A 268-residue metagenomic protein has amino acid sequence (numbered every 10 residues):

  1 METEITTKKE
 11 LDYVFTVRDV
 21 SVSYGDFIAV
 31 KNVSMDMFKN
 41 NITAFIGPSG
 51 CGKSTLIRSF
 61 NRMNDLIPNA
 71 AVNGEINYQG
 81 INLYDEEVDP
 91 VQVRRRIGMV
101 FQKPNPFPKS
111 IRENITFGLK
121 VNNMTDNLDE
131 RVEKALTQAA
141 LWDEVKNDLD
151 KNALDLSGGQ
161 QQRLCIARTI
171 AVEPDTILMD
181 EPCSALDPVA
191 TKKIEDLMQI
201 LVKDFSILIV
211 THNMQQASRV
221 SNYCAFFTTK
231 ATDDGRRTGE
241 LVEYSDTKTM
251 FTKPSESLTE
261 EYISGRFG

Functional and structural regions predicted by a protein language model:
R62-P68, E86-E87, E113-L128, A140-D143 (+1 more regions): ABC-type ATPase nucleotide-binding domains, specifically the catalytic core motifs of the NBD
N69-A71, N82-G98, V121, M250-P254: ABC ATPase NBD coupling module
E75-N82, N127-N147: Conserved ABC ATPase "signature" region
K151-L156, Q160: Conserved ABC ATPase signature
E173: Conserved catalytic motifs of ABC-family nucleotide-binding domains
I177-D180: Catalytic Walker B motif of ABC-type/P-loop ATPase nucleotide-binding domains
K230-S264: Conserved beta-strand-loop-alpha-helix hinge in the C-terminal portion of ABC ATPase nucleotide-binding domains
